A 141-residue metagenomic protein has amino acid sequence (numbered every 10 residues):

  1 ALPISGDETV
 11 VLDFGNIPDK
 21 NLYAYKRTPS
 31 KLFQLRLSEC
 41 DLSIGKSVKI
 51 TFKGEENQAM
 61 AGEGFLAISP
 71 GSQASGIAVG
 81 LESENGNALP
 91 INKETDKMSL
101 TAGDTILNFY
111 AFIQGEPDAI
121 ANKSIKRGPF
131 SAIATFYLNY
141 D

Functional and structural regions predicted by a protein language model:
A1-D141: Mature extracellular/passenger domains of Gram-negative fimbrial/pilin and adhesin proteins
